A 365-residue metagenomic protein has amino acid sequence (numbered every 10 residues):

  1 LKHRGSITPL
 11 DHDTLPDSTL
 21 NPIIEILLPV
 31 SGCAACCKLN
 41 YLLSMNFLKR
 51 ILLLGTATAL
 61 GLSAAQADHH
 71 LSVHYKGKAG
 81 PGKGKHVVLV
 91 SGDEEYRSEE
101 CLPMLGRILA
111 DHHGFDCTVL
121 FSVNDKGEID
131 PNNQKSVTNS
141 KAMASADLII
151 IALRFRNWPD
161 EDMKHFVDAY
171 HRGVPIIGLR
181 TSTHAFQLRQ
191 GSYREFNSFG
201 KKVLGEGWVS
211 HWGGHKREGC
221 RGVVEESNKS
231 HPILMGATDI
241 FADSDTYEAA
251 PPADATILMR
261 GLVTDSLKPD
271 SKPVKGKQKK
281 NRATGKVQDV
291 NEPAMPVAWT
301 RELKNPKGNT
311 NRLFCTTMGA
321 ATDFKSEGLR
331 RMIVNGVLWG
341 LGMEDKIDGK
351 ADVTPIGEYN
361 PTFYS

Functional and structural regions predicted by a protein language model:
L1-L15: Extreme N-terminal basic, low-complexity initiation segments that serve as generic localization/processing leaders
D11-D13, D17, E25, V30 (+1 more regions): Acidic, Ala/Val/Gly-enriched low-complexity intrinsically disordered segments
L27, C33, L39-L53: Bacterial N-terminal signal peptides that target proteins for export
A57-A65: Hydrophobic h-region of N-terminal signal peptides that target proteins for export in Gram-negative bacteria
D68, V73-K78, V88-V90, E94-A185: Helical hinge/lid and interdomain linker segments adjacent to catalytic or ligand-binding clefts that mediate domain
D68-G82, E100-C101, D111-H112, L267 (+1 more regions): Extracellular ligand-binding/catalytic regions of CAZymes and related secreted enzymes and adhesion modules
K83-G84, L179-Q278, G349-Y364: An acidic, glycine-rich "communication" segment
